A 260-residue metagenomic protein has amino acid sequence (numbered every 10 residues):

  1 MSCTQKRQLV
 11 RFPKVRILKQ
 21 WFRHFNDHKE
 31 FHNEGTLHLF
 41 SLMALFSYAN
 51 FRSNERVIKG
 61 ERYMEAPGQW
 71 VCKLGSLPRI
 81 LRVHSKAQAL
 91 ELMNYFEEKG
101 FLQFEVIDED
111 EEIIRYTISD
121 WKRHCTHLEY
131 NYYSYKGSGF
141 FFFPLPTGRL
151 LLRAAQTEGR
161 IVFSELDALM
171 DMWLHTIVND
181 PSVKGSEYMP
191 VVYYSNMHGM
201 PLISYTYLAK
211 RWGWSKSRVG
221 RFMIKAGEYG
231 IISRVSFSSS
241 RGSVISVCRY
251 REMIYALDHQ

Functional and structural regions predicted by a protein language model:
M1-G75, E109-I113, D120-G199, I203: Short recognition helix of helix-turn-helix/winged-helix DNA-binding domains
F51-I114, D180-R249: Winged helix-turn-helix DNA-binding recognition segment
I118-K122, V247-R251: Secondary-structure transition/turn motif
H124-T126, R211, M253-Y255: Residues in flexible loops and secondary-structure boundaries
G220, R249-R251, Y255-Q260: Elongated scaffolding segments in large macromolecular assemblies, built predominantly from amphipathic alpha-helices
